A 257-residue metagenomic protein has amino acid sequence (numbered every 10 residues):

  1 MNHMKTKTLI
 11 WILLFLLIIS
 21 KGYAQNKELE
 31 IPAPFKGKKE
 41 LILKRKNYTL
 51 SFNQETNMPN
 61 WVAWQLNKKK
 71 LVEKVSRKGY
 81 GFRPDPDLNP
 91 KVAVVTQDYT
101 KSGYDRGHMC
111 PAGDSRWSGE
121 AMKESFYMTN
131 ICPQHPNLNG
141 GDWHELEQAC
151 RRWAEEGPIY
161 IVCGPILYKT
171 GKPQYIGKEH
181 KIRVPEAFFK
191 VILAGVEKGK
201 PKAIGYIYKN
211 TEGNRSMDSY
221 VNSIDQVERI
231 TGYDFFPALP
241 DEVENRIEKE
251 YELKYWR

Functional and structural regions predicted by a protein language model:
M1-N26: Bacterial Sec-dependent N-terminal signal peptides
G22-R257: Domain-level detector for secreted/extracellular nuclease and nuclease-toxin modules, and for the ENPP-like C-terminal
